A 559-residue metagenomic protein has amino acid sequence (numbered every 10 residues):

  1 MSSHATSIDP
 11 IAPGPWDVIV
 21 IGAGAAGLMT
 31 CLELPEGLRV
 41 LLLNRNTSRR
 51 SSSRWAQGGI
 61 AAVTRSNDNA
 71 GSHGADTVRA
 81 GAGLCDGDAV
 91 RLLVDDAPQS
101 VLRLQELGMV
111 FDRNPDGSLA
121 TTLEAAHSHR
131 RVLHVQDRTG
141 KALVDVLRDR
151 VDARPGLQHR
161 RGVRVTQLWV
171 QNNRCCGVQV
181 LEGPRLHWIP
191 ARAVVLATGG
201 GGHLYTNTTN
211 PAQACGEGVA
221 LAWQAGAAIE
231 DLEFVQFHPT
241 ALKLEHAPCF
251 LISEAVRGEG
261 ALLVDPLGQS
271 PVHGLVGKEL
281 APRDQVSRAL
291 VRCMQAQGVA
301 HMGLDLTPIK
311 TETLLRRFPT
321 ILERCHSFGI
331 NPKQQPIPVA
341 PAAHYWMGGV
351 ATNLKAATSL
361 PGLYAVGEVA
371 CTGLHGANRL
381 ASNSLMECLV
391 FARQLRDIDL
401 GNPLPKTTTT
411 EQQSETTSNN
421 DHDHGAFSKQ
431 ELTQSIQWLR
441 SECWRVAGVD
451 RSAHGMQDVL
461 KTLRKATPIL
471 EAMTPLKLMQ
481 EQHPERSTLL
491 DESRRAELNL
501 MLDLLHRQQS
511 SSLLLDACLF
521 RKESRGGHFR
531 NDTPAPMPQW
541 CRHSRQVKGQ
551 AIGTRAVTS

Functional and structural regions predicted by a protein language model:
A5-D9, P13-W16, E33, T47-S48 (+10 more regions): Glycine- and aromatic-enriched mobile tails/lids
V18-L42: N-terminal Rossmann-like FAD-binding beta1-loop-alpha1 element of flavoenzymes
S48, L221, A227-I337, L389 (+1 more regions): An anion/pyrophosphate-binding glycine-rich loop and adjacent beta-alpha core in soluble alpha-beta enzymes
A61-L93: Glycine-rich active-site loop/strand segments that organize a redox cofactor
C85-P98, R131-D149, R160, T208-G216 (+4 more regions): Short beta-strand to alpha-helix junction loop
L107-L186, P190, A197, T206 (+2 more regions): Conserved redox-cofactor binding core of oxidoreductases
Q167-G183, W188, I330-L374: FAD-site-proximal beta/loop scaffold in flavoenzymes
A191-A193, A197-G202, V369-A370: Glycine-/small-residue-rich beta->alpha transition segments that form the dinucleotide
